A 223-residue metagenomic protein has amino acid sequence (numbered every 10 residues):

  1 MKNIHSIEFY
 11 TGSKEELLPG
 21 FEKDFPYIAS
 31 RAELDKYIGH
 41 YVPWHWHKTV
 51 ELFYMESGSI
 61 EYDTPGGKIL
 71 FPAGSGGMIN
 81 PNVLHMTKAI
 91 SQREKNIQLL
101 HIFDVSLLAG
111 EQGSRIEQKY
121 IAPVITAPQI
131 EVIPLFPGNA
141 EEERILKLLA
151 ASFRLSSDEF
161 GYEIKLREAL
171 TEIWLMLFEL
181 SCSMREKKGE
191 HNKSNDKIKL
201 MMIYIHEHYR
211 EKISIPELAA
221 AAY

Functional and structural regions predicted by a protein language model:
M1-G76, N82-V83, Q118, Q129: Generic protein-terminus/edge-of-domain signal
H40-W46, K88-I90, G110-G113, Y162-I164: Short histidine-centered beta-strand/loop micro-motifs that create catalytic or ligand/metal-coordination sites
E51-Y54, E117, E141-L148, A169 (+1 more regions): Amphipathic, well-ordered alpha-helical segments in soluble domains
E61, M86, H208: Detector for the N-terminal beta1/A-loop initiation region of ABC nucleotide-binding domains
N82-L108, G113-I116: Ligand-binding loop in jelly-roll beta-barrel domains
R115-L146: Aromatic/histidine-rich interaction motifs
E131-E142, L155-E217, A221: Short, Lys/Arg-enriched, Trp-marked, Pro/Gly-tolerant hinge/linker segments that flank
